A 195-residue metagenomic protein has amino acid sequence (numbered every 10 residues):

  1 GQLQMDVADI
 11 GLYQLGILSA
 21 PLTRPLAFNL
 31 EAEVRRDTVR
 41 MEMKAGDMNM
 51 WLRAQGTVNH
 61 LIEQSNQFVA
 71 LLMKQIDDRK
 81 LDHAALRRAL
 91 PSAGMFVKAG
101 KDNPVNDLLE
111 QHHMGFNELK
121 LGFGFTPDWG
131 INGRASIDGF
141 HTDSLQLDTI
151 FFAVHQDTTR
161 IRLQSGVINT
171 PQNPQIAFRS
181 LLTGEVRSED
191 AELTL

Functional and structural regions predicted by a protein language model:
G1-L195: Interface amphipathic segments
